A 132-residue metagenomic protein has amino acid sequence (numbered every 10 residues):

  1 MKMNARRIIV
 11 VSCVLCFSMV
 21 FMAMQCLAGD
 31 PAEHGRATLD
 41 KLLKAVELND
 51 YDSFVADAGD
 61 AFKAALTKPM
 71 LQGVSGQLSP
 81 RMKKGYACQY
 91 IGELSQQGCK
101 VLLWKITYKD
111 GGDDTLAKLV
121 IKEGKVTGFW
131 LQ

Functional and structural regions predicted by a protein language model:
K2-C13: Bacterial N-terminal signal peptides that target proteins for export
M3-N4, E33, L102: Short alpha-helical segments used as structural interaction elements across diverse proteins
S12-L15, Q25, A87, G98: The N-terminal extracellular segments of secreted preproproteins, especially immediately downstream of signal
L15, F21-L48: Short, low-complexity N-terminal intrinsically disordered segments enriched in polar/charged residues
D30, R36-K41, Y51-C99, G112: Short solvent-exposed beta->alpha transition segments
A87, I91-Q132: Exposed beta-sheet edge and beta->alpha loop/turn motif
